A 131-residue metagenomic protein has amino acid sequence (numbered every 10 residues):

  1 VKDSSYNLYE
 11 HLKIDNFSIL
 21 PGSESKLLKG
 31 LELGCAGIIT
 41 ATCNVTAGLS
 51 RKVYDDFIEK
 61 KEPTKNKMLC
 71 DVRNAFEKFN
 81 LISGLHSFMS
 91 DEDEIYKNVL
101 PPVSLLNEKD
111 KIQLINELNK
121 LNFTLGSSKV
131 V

Functional and structural regions predicted by a protein language model:
V1, G30, L85, L114: Conserved, mostly hydrophobic/aromatic
K2-F79: Catalytic alpha/beta core domains of metabolic enzymes, predominantly
E24-S25, S83, I112: Residue-level marker for well-ordered alpha-helical positions
L31-E32, M68-S104: Conserved short secondary-structure transition element at the edge of the structured enzyme core that lines
D56-E59, A75-K78, D91-E94, K120-T124: A structural signal for alpha-helix termini and helix-coil/disorder junctions
E94-S128: Flexible C-terminal active-site loop/helix
